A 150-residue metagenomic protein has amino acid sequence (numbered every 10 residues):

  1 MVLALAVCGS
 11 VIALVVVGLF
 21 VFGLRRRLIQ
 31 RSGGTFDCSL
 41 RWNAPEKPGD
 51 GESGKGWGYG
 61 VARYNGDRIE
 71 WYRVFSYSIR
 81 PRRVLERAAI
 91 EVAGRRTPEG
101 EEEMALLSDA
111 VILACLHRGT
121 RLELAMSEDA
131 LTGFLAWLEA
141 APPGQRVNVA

Functional and structural regions predicted by a protein language model:
M1-C38: N-terminal signal-anchor transmembrane alpha helix of single-pass membrane proteins, serving as the membrane-anchoring
I29-S53: Short juxtamembrane segments adjacent to a transmembrane helix
G34-F36, N65-D67, E86-A88, D109-V111: A generic structural signal for short beta-strands and their flanking turns/coil linkers
L40-E46, R73, A114-R118: Short acidic, glycine-rich loop/turn motifs
W42, R68, F75, R96 (+1 more regions): A broadly conserved detector of short glycine/acidic/proline-rich loop/turn motifs that flank catalytic sites and bind
P45-R83: Acidic, Ser/Thr-rich low-complexity segments on the non-lumenal side of membrane proteins
S78-E102: Cytosolic, membrane-proximal regulatory domains of ion/volume homeostasis and mechanosensation machinery
G94-A150: Cytosol-/stroma-facing membrane-proximal "stalk/adaptor" domains immediately downstream of transmembrane anchors
